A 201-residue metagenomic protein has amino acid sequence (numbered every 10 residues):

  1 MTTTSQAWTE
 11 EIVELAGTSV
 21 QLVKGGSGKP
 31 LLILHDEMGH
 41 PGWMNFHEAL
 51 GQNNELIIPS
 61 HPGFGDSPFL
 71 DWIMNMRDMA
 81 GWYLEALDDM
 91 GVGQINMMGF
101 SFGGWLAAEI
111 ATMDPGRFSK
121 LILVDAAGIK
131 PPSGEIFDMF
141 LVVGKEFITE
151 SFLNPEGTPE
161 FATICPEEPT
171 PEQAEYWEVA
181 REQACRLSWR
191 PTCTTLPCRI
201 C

Functional and structural regions predicted by a protein language model:
T2-S19: N-terminal cap/lid segment of alpha/beta-hydrolase-fold proteins
E14-D66: Conserved HGGG/HGGXW glycine-rich cap/lid loop of the alpha/beta-hydrolase fold
L15, I57-M98: Active-site loop/oxyanion-hole signature of alpha/beta-hydrolase fold enzymes
P30, C198-C201: Catalytic His-Asp charge-relay segment
P30, E55, G93-N96, R117-K120: Structural signature of beta-strand start/N-cap positions in the alpha/beta core of ABC transporter nucleotide-binding
W43-M44, S67-I73, P132-E135: Conserved catalytic-core motifs of eukaryotic protein kinase domains, centered on the activation segment
W105-M113, F118-E150: Flexible "cap/lid" loop of the alpha/beta hydrolase fold
P131-F140, G144-C198: Conserved alpha/beta-hydrolase catalytic His-Asp/Glu region
